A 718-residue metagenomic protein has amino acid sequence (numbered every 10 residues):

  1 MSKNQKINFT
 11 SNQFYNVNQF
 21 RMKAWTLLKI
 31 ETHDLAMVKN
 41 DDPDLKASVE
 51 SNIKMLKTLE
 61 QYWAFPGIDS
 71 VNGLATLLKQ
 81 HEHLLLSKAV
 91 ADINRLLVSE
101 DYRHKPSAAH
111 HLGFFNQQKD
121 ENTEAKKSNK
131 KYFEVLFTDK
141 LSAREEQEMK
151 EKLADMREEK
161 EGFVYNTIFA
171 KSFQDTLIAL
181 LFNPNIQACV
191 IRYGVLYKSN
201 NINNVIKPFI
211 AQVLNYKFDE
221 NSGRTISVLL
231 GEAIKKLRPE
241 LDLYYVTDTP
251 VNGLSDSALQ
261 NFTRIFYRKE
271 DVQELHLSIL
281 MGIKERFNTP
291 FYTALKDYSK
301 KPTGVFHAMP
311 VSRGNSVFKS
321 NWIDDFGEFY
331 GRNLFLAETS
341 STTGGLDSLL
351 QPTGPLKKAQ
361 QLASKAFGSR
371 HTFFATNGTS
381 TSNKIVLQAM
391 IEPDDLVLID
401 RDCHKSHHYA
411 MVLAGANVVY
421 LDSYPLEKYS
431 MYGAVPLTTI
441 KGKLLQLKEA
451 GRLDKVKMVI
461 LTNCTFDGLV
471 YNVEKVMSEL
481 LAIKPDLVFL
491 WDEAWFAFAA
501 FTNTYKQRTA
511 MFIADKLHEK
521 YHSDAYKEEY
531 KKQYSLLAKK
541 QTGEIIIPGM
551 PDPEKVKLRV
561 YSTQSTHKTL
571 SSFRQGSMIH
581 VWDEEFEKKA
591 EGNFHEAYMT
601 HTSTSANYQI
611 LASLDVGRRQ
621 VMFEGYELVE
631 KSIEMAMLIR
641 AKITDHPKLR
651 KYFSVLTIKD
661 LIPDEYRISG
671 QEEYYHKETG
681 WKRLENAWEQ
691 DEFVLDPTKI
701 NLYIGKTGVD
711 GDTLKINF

Functional and structural regions predicted by a protein language model:
M1-K29, H33-S51, A91-A108, Y197-K198 (+1 more regions): Conserved N-terminal helix/loop that builds the PLP phosphate-binding region of the aspartate aminotransferase-like
S2-N12, F115-Q117, T123-K140, R144-P184 (+7 more regions): Conserved PLP-enzyme active-site core in the AAT-like
N8-D120, A154-E159, D325, R332-T381: Conserved N-terminal alpha-helix of the aminotransferase class I/II PLP-enzyme fold
S70-A89, H111-Q118, L141-E148, Q187 (+7 more regions): Viral RNA-dependent RNA polymerase
K171-G194, E232, R264, H595 (+1 more regions): Conserved C-terminal alpha-helix-loop-beta "cap" of PLP-dependent enzymes that closes/shapes the active-site mouth
Q273-K365: Low-complexity, highly charged intrinsically disordered N-terminal segments that act as targeting/localization
N383-V397, E587, W688-I704: Long, low-complexity, intrinsically disordered polar/charged segments
